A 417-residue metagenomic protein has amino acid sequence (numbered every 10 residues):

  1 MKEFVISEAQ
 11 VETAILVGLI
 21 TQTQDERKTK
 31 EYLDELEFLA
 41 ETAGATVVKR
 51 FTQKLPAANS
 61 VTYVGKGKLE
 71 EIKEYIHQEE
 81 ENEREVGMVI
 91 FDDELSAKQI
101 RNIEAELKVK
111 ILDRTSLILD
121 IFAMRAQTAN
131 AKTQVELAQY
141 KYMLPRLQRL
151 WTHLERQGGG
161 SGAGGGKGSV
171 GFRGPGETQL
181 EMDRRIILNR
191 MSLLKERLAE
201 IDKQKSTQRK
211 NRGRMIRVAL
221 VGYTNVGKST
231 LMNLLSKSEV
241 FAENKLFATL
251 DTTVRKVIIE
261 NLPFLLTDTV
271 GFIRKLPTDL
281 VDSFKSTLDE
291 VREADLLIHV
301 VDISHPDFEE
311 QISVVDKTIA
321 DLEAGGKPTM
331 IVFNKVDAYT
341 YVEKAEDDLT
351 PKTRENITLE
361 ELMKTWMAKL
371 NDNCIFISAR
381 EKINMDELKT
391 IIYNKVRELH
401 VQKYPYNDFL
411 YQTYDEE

Functional and structural regions predicted by a protein language model:
M1-L119: N-terminal accessory targeting/assembly segments
M1-L16, E37, Q148-V226, M232 (+2 more regions): C-terminal-of-GTPase-core extension/linker across diverse P-loop GTPases
K2, K210-G213, L234-F264, I273-S283 (+2 more regions): Switch I (effector-binding) loop of TRAFAC-class P-loop GTPase G-domains
K2-V5, K30-D34, A57-E74, D251 (+2 more regions): Switch II of P-loop NTPase G domains
E8-A9, H77-R84, K256-E260, L265 (+4 more regions): Conserved catalytic network of the ASCE P-loop NTPase/AAA+ motor domain
T23, L55, N59, E94-A97 (+3 more regions): Conserved Switch II/interswitch segment of TRAFAC-class P-loop GTPases
Q24-R27, A58-T62, A97-N102, L119-F122 (+4 more regions): Switch/connector loops and helix/strand junctions flanking conserved nucleotide-binding motifs in nucleotide-processing
L117-A138: Short alpha-helix plus adjacent loop in nuclease-associated cores
